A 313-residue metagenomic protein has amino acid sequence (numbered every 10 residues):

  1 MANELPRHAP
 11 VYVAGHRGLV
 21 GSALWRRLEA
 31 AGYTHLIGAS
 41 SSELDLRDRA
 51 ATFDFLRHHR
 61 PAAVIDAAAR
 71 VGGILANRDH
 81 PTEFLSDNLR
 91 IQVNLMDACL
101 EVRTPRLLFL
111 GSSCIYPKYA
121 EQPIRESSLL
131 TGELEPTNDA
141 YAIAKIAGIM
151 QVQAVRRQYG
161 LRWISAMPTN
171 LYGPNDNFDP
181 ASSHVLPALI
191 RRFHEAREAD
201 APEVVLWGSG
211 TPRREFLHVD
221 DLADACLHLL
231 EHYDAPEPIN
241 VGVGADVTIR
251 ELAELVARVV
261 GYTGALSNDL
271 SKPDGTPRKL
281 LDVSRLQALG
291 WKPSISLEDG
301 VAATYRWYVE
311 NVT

Functional and structural regions predicted by a protein language model:
A14, A39, V64-R70, L107-S113 (+1 more regions): SDR active-site strand-loop-helix element
G15, A23-A31, E195-T313: C-terminal substrate-binding subdomain of Rossmann-fold SDR/epimerase-dehydratase oxidoreductases
E29-D54: Adenosine-cofactor binding site in Rossmann-like domains, unifying the SAM/SAH pocket of S-adenosylmethionine-dependent
D45, R106, G111-S112, I149-N177 (+2 more regions): Conserved beta-loop-beta element that borders a ligand/cofactor-binding pocket
R49-L89, E101: NAD(P)H-binding glycine-rich loop region in Rossmannoid oxidoreductase-like domains and their noncatalytic homologs
I91, L95-C99, Q151-V152, A225 (+1 more regions): Hydrophobic positions on the long internal alpha-helix of Rossmann-like NAD(P)-dependent oxidoreductase domains
V93-N138: Conserved Rossmann-fold NAD(P)-dependent oxidoreductase catalytic core, especially the SDR/UDP-sugar
A140, A144-A147: Active-site helix of classical SDR
